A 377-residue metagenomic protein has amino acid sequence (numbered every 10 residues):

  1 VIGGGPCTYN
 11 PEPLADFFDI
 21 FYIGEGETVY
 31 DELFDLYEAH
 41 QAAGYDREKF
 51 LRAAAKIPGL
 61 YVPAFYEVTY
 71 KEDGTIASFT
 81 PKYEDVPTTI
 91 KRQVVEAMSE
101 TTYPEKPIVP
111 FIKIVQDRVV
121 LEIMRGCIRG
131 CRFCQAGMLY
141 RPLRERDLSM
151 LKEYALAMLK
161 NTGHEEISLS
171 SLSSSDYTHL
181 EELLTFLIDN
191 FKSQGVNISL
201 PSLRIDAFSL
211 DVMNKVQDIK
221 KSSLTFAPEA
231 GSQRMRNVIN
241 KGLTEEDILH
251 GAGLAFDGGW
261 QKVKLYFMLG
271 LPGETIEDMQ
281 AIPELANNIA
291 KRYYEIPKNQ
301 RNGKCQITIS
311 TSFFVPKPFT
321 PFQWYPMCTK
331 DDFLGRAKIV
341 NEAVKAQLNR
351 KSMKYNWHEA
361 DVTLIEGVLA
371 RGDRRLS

Functional and structural regions predicted by a protein language model:
V1-P81, P318-D373: Glycine-rich beta-alpha loop elements in corrinoid/cobalamin-binding modules across cobalamin-dependent enzymes
P11-P13, E67-K71, T178, F208-V212 (+4 more regions): Flexible glycine/acidic-rich beta-alpha junction loops that bind and position SAM and/or redox cofactors in anaerobic
D16-F21, Y37-A39, M138, E182-N190 (+5 more regions): Short secondary-structure boundary/capping segments
D19, C127, C131, L151 (+4 more regions): Conserved, mostly hydrophobic/aromatic
P63, T69-V120: N-terminal [4Fe-4S]-dependent radical SAM core
P107-Q135, L159, L200-P201, S222 (+1 more regions): N-terminal pre-triad scaffold of radical SAM enzymes
C134-M150: Iron-sulfur (Fe-S) cluster-binding segments and ferredoxin-like electron-carrier domains, especially [2Fe-2S]
A157-T308: Conserved SAM/AdoMet-binding glycine-rich loop
